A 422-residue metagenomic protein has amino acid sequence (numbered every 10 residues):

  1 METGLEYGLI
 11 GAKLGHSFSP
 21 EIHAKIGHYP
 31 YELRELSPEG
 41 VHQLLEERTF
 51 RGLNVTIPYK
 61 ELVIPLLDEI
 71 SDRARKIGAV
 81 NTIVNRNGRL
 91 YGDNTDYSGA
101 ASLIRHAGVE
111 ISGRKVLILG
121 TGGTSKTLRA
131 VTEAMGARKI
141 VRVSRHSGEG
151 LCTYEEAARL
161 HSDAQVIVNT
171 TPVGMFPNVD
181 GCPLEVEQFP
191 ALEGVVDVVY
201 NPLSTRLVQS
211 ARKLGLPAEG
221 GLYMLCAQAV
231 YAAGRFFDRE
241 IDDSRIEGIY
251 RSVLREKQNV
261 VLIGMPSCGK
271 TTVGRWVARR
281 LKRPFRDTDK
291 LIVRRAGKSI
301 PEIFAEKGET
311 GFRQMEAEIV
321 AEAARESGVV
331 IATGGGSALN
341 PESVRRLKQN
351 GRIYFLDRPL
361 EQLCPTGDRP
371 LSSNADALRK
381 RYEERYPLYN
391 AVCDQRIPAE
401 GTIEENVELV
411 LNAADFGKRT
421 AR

Functional and structural regions predicted by a protein language model:
E2-A107, P202-S204, V208-S210, L214-P217 (+1 more regions): Phosphate/diphosphate ligand-binding glycine-rich loop within oxidoreductases
G11, N94-Y97, I104-R105, V109 (+2 more regions): Glycine-rich adenosine-cofactor-binding loop
M135-L151, D289-A296: NAD(P)-binding Rossmann-fold cofactor-contacting core
G150-E219, S337-S343: Rossmann-like adenosine-cofactor binding region
V198-Q258, A399: Adenosine-phosphate binding glycine-rich loop
E247-R255, W276, R280, P387-R422: NTP-dependent small-molecule kinase module
K290-K348: ATP-dependent small-molecule kinase phosphotransfer cores that center on conserved nucleotide phosphate-binding segments
Q349-L388, V392-Q395: A glycine- and Lys/Arg-enriched "phosphate-lid" helix/loop adjacent to the NTP-binding pocket of small-molecule kinases
